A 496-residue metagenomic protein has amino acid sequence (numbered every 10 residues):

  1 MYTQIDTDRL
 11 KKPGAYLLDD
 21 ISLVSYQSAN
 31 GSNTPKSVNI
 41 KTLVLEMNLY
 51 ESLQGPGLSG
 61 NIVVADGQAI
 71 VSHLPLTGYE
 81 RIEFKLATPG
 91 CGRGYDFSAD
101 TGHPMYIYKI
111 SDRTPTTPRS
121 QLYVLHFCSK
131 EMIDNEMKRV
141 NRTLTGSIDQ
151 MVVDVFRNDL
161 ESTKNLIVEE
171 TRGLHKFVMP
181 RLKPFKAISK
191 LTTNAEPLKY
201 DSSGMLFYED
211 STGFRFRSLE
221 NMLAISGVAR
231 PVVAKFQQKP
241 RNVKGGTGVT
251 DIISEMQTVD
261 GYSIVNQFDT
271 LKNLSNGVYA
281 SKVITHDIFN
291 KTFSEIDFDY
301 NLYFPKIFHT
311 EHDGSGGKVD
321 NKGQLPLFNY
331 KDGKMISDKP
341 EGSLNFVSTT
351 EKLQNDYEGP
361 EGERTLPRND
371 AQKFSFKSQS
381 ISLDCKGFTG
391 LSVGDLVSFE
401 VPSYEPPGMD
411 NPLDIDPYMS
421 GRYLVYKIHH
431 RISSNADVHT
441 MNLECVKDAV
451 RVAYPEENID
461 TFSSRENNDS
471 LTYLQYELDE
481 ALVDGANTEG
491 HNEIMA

Functional and structural regions predicted by a protein language model:
M1-M137: Assembly/oligomerization scaffold segments
D19, L58, E80, H103 (+7 more regions): Envelope-exposed proteins and targeting segments
S25-S28, F84-G92, K190-P197, S398-M409: Short regulatory "switch" loops immediately downstream of catalytic or recognition motifs within protein catalytic
N48-P75, Q237-A496: An acidic/polar, Gly/Ser/Thr-rich interaction patch typically located in mid-to-C-terminal regions of proteins
L122-L125, S129-E131, L166-F289, E295-F304: Short beta-strand-centered interaction patches in the first periplasmic/extracellular domains of large envelope
N135-K138, Q150-M179: N-terminal export/assembly leaders
E136-V140, G227-R230, Y454-I459: Short, charged, solvent-exposed linker or helix-capping segments at domain edges/interfaces that act as flexible hinges
R142-Q150, V178-K186, F388: Soluble non-cytosolic domains of exported or imported proteins
